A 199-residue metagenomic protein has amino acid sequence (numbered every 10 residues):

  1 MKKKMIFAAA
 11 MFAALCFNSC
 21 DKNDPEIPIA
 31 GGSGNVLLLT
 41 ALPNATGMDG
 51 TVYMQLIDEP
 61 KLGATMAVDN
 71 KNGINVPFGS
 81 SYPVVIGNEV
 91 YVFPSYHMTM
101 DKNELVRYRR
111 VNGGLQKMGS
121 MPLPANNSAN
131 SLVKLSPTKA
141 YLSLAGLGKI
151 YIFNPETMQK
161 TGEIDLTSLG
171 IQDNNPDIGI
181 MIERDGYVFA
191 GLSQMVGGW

Functional and structural regions predicted by a protein language model:
K2-M5, A9-A10, L15-T40: Bacterial Sec-dependent N-terminal signal peptides
P28-P60: An edge-strand/N-cap motif at the start of beta-rich repeat modules
G34-N35, N88, P137-T138, D185-G186: Short coil/turn segments that connect the beta-strands within blades of beta-propeller domains
L38-L39, V92, L142, A190: Residue position within the beta-strands of beta-propeller blades
P43-G47, H97-M100, L147-K149, M195-G198: Short glycine/acidic-enriched loop and turn motifs that connect beta-strands
D58-P60, R110-G113, N154-M158: Short loop/turn segments that connect beta-strands within beta-propeller blades
L62-N75, G114-L123, Q159-I171: A short beta-strand motif characteristic of beta-propeller blades
N75-V85, N127-V133, D173-M181: Repeated scaffold domains used in trafficking and secretory/extracellular systems, primarily beta-propellers
